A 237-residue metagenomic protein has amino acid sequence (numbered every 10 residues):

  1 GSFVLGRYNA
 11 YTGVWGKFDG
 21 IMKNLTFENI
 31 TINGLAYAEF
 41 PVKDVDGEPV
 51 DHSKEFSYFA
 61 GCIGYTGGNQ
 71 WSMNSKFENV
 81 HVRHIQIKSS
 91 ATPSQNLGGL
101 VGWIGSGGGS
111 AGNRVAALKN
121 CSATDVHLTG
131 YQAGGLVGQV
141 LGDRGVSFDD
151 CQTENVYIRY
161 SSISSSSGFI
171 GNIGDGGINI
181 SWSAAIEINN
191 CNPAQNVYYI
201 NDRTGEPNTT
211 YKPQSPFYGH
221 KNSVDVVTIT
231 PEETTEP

Functional and structural regions predicted by a protein language model:
S2-A133, V137-E236: Surface-exposed loop/turn motifs in large extracellular/passenger domains
